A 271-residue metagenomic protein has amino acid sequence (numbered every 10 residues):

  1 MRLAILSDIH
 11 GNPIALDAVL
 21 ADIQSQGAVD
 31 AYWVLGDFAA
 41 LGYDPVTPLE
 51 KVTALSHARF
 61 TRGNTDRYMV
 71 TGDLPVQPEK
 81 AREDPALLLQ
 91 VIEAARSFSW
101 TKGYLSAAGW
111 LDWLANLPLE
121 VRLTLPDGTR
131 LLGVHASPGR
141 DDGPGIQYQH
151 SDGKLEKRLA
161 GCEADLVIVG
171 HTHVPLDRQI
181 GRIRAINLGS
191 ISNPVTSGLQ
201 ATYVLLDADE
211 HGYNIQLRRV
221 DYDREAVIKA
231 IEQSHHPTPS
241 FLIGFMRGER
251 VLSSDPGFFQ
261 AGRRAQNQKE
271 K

Functional and structural regions predicted by a protein language model:
M1-A4, L123-L132, I180-R184, G212-N214: Beta-strand-turn-beta hairpins that frame and shape the catalytic cleft of phosphate-ester-processing enzymes
M1-L55: N-terminal active-site segment of His-dependent metallophosphoesterases
L6-S7, Y32-D37, R59-N64, V134 (+2 more regions): Active-site neighborhood of phospho(di)ester-bond hydrolases with catalytic His/Asp-centered motifs
H10-A15, A40-Y43, T65-V70, L166-Q179 (+1 more regions): Active-site environment of divalent metal-dependent phosphoester hydrolases
I23-A28, L55, L125-D127, G161-E163 (+2 more regions): Glycine-rich phosphate-binding loop signature in dinucleotide/nucleotide-binding domains
Q26, G103-Q179: His/acidic metal-ligating clusters that form di-metal
L55-V121, Q149-E163: Active-site neighborhood of divalent metal-dependent phosphoester bond hydrolases
R178-K271: Acidic, His/Gly-rich catalytic cores of divalent-metal-dependent hydrolytic chemistry
